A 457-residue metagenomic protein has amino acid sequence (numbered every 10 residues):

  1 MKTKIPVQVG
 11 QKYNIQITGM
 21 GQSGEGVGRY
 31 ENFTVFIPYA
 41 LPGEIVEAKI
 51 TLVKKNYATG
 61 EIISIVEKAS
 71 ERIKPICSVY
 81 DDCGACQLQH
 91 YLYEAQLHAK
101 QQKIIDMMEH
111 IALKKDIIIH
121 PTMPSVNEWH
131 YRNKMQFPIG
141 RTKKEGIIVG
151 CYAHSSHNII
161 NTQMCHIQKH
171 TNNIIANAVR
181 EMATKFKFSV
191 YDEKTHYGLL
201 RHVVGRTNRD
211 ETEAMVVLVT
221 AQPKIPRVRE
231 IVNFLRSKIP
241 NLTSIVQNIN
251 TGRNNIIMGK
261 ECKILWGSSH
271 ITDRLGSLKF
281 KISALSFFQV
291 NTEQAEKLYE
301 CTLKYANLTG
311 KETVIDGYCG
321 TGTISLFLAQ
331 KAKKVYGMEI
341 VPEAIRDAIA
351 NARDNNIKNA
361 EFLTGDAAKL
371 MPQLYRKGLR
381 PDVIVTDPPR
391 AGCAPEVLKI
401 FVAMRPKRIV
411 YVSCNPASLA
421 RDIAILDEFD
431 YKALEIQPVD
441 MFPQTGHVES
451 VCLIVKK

Functional and structural regions predicted by a protein language model:
M1-P75, V79, E361, K369: Terminal RNA-binding accessory module
K2-N14, Q22, P223, R227-K457: Rossmann-like S-adenosyl-L-methionine
G26-E31, G150-A153, V217-V219, A348: Short, acidic/hydrophobic/Gly-rich beta-strand patch recurrent on exposed beta strands that often constitutes part
G28, G43, C86, V203 (+2 more regions): Residue-level signal for inorganic ion chemistry
K49-V53, P138-T142, R206-D210, K457: Short beta-strand micro-motifs enriched in acidic
I63-P75, D81-V190, D210, I225: Extended interfacial segments that mediate partner engagement and assembly in macromolecular machines
H120-E128, E193-K194, R201-H202, P438-M441: Short, solvent-exposed loop/turn elements at beta->coil junctions and helix N-caps that rim active or binding pockets
G205, E211-A221, K279-S283: Short, aliphatic-rich beta-strand segments
